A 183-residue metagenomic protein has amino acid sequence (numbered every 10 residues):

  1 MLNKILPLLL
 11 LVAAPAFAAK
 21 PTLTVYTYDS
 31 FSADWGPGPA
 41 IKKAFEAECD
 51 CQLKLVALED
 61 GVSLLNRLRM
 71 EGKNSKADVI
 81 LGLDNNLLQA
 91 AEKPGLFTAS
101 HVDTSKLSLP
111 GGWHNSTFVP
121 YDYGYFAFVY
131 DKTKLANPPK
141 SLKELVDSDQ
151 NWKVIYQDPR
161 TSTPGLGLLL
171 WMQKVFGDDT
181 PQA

Functional and structural regions predicted by a protein language model:
M1-L8: Sec-dependent signal peptide recognition, specifically the positively charged N-region followed immediately by
L9-A18: Hydrophobic h-region of N-terminal signal peptides that target proteins for export in Gram-negative bacteria
P21-T22, Q52: Charged active-site motifs of nucleotide-sugar-dependent glycosyltransferases
T22, Y26-G38, E59-S63, K76-A183: Extracytoplasmic ligand-binding site segments that recognize negatively charged/polar headgroups
P39-L55: Short alpha-helix C-terminal cap/hinge motif
E48-C49, G72, D149: A structural signal for short coil/turn segments at secondary-structure junctions
N66-K73: Short, well-structured alpha-helical segments in soluble
